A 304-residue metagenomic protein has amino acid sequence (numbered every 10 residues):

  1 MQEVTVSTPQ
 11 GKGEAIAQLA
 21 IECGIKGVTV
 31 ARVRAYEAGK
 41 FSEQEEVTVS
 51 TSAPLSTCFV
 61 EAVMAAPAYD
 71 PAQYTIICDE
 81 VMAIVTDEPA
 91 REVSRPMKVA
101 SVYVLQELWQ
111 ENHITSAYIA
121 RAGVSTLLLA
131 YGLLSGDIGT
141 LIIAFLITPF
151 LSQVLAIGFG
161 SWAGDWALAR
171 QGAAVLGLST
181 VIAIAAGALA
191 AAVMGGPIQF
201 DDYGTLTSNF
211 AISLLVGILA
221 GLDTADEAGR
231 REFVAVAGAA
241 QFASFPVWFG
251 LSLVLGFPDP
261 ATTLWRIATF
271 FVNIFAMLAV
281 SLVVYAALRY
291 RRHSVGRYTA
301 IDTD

Functional and structural regions predicted by a protein language model:
M1-K98: Soluble N-terminal domains of membrane-associated systems
I16, I119, L129-Y131, V272 (+2 more regions): Hydrophobic alpha-helical transmembrane segments of small proteolipidic membrane proteins, enriched in energy-coupled
Q73-Y74, F145-V154, A239-P246: Short, proline-centered helix/strand-breaking motifs
P89-Y103, V124-T126, A188-V193, S213-I218 (+1 more regions): Hydrophobic, membrane-facing alpha-helical anchors
E92-S94, V102, W109-H113, G250: Transmembrane helical cores of multi-pass secondary ion antiporters/exchangers
W109-M194: Core alpha-helical transmembrane segments of integral membrane proteins
R170, A174-D304: Generic detector of multi-pass transmembrane helix bundles and their immediately adjacent loops in polytopic membrane
